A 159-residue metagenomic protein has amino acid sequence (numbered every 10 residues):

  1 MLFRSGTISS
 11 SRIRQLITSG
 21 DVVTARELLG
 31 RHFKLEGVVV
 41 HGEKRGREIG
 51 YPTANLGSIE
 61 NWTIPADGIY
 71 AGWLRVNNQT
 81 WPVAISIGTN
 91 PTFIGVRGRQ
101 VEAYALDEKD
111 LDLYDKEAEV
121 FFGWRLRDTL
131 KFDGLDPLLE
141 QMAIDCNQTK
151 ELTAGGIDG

Functional and structural regions predicted by a protein language model:
F3-R4, H41-G159: Phosphate/ribose-recognition catalytic cores of enzymes acting on nucleotide-derived substrates
G6-A54: Anionic-ligand-binding alpha/beta catalytic cores of soluble enzymes and soluble regulatory domains that recognize
